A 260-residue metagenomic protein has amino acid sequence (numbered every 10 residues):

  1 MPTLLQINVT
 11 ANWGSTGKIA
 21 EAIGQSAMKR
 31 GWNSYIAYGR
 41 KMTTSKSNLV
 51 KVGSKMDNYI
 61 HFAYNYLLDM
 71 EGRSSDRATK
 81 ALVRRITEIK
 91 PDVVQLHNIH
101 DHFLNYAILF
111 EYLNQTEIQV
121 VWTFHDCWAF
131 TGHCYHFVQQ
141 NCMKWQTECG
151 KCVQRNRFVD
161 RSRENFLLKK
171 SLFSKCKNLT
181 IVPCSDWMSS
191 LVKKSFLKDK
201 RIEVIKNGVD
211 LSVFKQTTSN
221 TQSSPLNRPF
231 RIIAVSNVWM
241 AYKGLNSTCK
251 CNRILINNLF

Functional and structural regions predicted by a protein language model:
M1, Q216-R231: Nucleotide-sugar donor-binding and catalytic loop/hinge architecture of NDP-sugar-dependent glycosyltransferases
M1-L49, T87-I89, N114-I118, I254-L255: N-terminal subdomain of nucleotide-sugar transferases
G14, L211, W239-G244: A short, basic/aromatic alpha-helical/loop segment that forms part of the nucleotidyl-sugar donor-binding site
K29-V93: A conserved catalytic-core segment of Leloir-type glycosyltransferases
R84-L104, I118-H125: Short N-terminal targeting/anchoring amphipathic segment
Q115, C142-I181, S189-F196, K200: Membrane-proximal helix-turn-helix segments that form the acceptor-binding/catalytic region of lipid-linked
V182, L226-K243, C249-N252: Conserved donor-binding/catalytic core segment of Leloir-type glycosyltransferases
W187, G208: Carbohydrate-associated surface elements
